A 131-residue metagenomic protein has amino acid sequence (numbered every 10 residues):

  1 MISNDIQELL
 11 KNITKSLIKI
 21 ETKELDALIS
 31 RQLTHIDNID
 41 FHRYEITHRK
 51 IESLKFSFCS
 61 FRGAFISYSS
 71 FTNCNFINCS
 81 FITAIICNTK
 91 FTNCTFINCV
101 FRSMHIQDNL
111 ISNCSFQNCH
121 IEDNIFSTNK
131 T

Functional and structural regions predicted by a protein language model:
N4-T131: Tandem repeat scaffolds
